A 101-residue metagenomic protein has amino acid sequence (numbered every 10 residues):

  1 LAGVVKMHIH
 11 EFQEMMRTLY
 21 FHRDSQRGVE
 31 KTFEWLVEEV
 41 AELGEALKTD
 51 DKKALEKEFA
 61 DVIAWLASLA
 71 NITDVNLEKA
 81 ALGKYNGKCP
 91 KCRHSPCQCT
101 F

Functional and structural regions predicted by a protein language model:
A2-F59, I63-F101: Flexible "arm" and connector segments at domain edges
